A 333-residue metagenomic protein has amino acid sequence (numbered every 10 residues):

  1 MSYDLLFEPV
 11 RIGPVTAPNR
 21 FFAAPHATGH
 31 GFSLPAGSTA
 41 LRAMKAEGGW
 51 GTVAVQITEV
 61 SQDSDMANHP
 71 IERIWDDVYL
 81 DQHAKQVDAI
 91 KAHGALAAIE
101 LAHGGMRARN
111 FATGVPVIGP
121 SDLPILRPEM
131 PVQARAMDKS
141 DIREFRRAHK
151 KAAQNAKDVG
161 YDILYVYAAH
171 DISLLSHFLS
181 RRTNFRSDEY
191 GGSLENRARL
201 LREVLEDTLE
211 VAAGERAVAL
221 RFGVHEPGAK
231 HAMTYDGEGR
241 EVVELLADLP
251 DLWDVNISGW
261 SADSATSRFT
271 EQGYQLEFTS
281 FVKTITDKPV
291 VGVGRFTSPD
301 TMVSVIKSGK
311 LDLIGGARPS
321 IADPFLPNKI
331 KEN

Functional and structural regions predicted by a protein language model:
M1-N333: Flavin-dependent oxidoreductase catalytic cores
